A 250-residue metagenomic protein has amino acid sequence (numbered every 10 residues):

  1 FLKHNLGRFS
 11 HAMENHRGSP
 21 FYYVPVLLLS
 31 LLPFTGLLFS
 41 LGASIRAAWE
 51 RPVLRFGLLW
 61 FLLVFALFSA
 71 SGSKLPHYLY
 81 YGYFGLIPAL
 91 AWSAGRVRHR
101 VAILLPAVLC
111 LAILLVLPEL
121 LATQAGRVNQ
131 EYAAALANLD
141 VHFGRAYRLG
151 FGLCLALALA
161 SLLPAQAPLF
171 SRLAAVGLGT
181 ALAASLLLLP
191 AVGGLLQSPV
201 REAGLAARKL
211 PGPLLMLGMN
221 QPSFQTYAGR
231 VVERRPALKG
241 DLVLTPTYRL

Functional and structural regions predicted by a protein language model:
F1-Y23, R127-H142: Juxtamembrane membrane-water interface segments that cap and precede transmembrane helices
N5, L27-L28, L62: Residue-level signature of the transmembrane alpha-helical core of multi-pass small-molecule transporters
G7, M13-H16, L31-T35, L210 (+1 more regions): Short secondary-structure junctions and interdomain/linker hinges
N15-T35, P76, A137-G150: Membrane-interface anchor segments at the N-terminal boundary of transmembrane helices in multi-pass membrane enzymes
A43-S69, S73-L250: Membrane-embedded architecture of ER/inner-membrane glycosylation machinery
